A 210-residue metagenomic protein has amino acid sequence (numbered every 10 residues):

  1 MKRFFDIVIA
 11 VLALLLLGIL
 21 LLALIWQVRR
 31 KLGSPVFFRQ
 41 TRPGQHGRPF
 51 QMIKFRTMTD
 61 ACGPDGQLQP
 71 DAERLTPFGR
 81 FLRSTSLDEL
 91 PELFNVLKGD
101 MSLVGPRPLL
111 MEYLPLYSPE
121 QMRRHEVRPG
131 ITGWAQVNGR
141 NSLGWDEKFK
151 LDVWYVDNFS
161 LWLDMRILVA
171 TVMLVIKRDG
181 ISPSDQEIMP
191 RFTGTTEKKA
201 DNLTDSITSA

Functional and structural regions predicted by a protein language model:
M1-D60, I167-A210: A hydrophobic, helix-centered structural microdomain
M1-L12, R39-Q40, G63-P64, R140-L161 (+1 more regions): Glycine-rich flexible loop motifs, especially short His-Gly-Gly/GGXG/HXGH segments used as catalytic or interaction
R3, G18, P70-E73, D88 (+1 more regions): A generic structural signal for residues located within well-ordered alpha-helices of large catalytic or ligand-binding
L15-G18, S84-D88, V104, R140 (+1 more regions): Residue-level signal for short amphipathic helical patches enriched in basic/charged and nearby hydrophobic residues
L24, G66-Q67, V104-P106, E112 (+2 more regions): Short, hydrophobic secondary-structure boundary micro-motifs
S34, Q45-R48, R80, D100 (+4 more regions): Gly/Ser/Thr-rich helix-start
F38-R74, T132-K150: Short, glycine-rich, amphipathic interfacial segments at transmembrane boundaries or analogous
D71-R128, L168-T171, V175: A short, structured surface patch at a secondary-structure boundary
